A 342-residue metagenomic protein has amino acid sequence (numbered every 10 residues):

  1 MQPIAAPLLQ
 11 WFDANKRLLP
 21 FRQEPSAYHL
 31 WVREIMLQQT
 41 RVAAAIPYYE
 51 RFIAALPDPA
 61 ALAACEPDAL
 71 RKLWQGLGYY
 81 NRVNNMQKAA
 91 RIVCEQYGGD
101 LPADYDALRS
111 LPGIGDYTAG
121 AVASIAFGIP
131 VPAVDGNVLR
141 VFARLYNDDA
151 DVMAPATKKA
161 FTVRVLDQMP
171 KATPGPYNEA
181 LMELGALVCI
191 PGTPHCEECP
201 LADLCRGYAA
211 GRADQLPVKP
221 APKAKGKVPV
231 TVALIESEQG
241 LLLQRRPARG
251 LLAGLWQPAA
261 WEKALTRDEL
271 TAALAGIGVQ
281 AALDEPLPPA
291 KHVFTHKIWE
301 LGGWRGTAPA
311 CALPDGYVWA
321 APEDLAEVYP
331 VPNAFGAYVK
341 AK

Functional and structural regions predicted by a protein language model:
M1-L18, Q23, A186-K342: Intrinsically disordered, low-complexity, charged terminal extensions of DNA damage-control enzymes
Q2-E197, L201-A210, D214, Q280: Catalytic cores of DNA base-excision repair glycosylases
